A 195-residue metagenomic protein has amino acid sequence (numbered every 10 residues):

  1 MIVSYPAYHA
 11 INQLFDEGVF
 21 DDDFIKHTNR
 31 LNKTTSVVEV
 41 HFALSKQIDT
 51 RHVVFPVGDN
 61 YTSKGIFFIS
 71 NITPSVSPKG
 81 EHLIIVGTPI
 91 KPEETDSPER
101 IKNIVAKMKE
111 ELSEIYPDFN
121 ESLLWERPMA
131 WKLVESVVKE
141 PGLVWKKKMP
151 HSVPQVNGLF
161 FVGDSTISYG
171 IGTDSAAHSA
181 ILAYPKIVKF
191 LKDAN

Functional and structural regions predicted by a protein language model:
M1-H82: Mid-domain catalytic core of redox enzymes that form a hydrophobic substrate pocket/lid adjacent to a catalytic redox
I69, T73-N195: Conserved flavin/dinucleotide-binding core of flavoenzymes
